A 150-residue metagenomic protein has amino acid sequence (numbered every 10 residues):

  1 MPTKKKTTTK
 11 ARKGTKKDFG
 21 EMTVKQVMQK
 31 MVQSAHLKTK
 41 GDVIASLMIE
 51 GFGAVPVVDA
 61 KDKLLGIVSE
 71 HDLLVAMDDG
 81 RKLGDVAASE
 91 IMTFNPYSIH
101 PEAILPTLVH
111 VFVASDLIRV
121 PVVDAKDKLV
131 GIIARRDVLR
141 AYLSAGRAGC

Functional and structural regions predicted by a protein language model:
M1-C150: Tandem CBS (Cystathionine beta-synthase) repeat/Bateman regulatory domains
